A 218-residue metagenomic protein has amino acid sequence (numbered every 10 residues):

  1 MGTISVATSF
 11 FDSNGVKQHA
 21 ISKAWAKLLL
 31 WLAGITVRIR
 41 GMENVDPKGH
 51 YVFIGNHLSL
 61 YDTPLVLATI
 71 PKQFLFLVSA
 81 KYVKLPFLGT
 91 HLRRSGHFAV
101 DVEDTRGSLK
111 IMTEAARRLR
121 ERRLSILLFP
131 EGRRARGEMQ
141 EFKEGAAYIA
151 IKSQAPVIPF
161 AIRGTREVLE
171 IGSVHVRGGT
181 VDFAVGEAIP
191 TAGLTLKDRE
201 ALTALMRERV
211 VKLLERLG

Functional and structural regions predicted by a protein language model:
G2-A24, L30-G34, R40, D46-T105: Catalytic core of membrane glycerolipid acyltransferases/transacylases, capturing the structured, soluble-facing
L29-L30, L92, L119, A150: A generic structural signal for well-ordered alpha-helical segments
V37, V45, V66, V100 (+4 more regions): Amphipathic, positively biased hydrophobic alpha-helical segments used for protein targeting and membrane insertion
V37-G41, Y61-T63, M112-E114, L169-I171: A generic local structural motif
V45-D46, V176: Hydrophobic beta-strand core residues of beta-sandwich domains
L109-G218: Non-catalytic C-terminal accessory region of glycerolipid acyltransferases and related lyso-lipid remodeling enzymes
